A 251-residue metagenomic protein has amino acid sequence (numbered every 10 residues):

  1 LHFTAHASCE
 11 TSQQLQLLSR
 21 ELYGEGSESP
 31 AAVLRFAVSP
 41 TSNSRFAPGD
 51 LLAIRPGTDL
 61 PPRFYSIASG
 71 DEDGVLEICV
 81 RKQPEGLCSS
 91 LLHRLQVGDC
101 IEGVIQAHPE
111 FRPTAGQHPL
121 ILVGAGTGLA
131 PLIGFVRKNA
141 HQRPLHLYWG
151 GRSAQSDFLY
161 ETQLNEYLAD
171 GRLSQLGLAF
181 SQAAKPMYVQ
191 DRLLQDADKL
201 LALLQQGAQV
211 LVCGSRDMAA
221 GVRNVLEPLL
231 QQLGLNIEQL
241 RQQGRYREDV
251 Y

Functional and structural regions predicted by a protein language model:
L1-S19, Y23, S27-P30, V75 (+2 more regions): Reductase modules of NAD(P)H-dependent flavoproteins
R35-L122, G134-H141, S153, Y160-T162 (+3 more regions): FAD-binding FR-type
G49, G128, S215: Short, conserved phosphate/pyrophosphate- and ester-handling motifs at nucleotide-, phospho-/glycolipid
L129-I133: Short glycine/serine/threonine-rich phosphate/pyrophosphate-binding segments that cradle anionic phosphate groups
